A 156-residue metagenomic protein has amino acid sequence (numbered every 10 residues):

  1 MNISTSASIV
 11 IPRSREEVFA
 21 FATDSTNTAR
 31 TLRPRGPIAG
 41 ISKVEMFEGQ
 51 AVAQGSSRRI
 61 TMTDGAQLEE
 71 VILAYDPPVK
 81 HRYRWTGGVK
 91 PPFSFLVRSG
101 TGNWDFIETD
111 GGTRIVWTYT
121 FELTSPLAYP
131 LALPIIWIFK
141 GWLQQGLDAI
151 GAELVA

Functional and structural regions predicted by a protein language model:
M1-I3, V52, D64, R98 (+1 more regions): Residue-level preference for beta-strand/loop junctions
M1-Q50: Hydrophobic ligand-binding cavity/cleft-lining segments
S4-S6, A66-E70, R98-G102: Short, surface-exposed coil-to-beta transition loops
S8-V10, R59, V71, R84-T86 (+2 more regions): Residue-level recognition of well-ordered beta-strand positions that form the cores of beta-sheet-rich folds across
P12-E16, L73-K80, D105-R114, A152-A156: A short, structured loop/turn motif at beta-sheet edges
T26, F139, L143-V155: Short amphipathic alpha-helical signal-transduction/dimerization elements
A29, G40-F95, A152-A156: Glycine-rich portal/gate segments that line the openings of hydrophobic small-molecule binding cavities
V89-G141, A152: Beta-strand/loop substructures that line and gate deep hydrophobic ligand-binding cavities in soluble
